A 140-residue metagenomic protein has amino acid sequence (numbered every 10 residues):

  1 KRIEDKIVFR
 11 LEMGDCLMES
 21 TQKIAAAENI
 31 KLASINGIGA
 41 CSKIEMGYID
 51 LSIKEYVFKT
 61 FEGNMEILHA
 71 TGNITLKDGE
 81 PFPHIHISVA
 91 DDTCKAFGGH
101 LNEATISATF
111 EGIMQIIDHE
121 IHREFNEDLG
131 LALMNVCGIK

Functional and structural regions predicted by a protein language model:
K1-H84, S88-K140: N-terminal intrinsically disordered, cationic/polar leader segments that include organellar targeting peptides
